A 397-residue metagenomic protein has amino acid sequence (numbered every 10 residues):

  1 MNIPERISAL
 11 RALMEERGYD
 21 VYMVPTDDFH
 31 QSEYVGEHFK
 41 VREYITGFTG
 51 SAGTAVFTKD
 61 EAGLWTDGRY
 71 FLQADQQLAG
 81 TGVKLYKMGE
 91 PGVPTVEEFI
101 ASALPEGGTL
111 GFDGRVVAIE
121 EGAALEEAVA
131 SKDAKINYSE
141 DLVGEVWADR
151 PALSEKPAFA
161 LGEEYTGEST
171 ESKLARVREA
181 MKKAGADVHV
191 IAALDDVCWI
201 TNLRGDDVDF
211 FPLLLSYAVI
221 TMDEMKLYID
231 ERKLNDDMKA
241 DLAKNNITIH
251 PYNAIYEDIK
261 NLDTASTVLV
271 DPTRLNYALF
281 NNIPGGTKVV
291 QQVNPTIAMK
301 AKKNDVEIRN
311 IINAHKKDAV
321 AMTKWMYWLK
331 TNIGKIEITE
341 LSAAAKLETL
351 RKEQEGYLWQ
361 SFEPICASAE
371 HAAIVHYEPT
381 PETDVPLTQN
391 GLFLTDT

Functional and structural regions predicted by a protein language model:
M1-T339, K352-W359: Terminal domain-start leader segments
A186, S361-E363, Q389: Sequence-level motif detector for i,i+2 pairs with an aromatic at +2
A192, C366, T395: ATP-grasp fold ATP-binding core
S342: A conserved beta-strand->loop->alpha-helix hinge within the catalytic CA
E348-K352, I365-Q389: Flexible, glycine/threonine-enriched loop-and-boundary segments that flank and lead into catalytic domains of large
W359-P364, T397: Core alpha/beta catalytic barrel or barrel-like domain that forms the active/cofactor pocket in diverse metabolic
G391-F393: Structural motif
